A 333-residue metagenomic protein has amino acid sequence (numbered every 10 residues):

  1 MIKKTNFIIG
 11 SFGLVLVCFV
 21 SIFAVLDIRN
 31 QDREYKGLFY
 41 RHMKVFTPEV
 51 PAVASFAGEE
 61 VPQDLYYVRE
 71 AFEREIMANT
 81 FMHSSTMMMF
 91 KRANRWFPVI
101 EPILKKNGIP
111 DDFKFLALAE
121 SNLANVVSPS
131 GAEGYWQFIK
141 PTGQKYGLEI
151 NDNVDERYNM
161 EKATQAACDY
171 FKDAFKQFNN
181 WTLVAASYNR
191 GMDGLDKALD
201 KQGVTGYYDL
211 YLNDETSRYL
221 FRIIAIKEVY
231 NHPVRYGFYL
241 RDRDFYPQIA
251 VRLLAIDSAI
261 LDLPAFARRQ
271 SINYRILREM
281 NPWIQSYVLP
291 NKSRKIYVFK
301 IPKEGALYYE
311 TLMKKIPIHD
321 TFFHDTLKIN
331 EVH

Functional and structural regions predicted by a protein language model:
I2-G108: An acidic, Gly/Ser/Thr/Pro-rich helix-cap/linker signature
N79, H83-F90, I100-P102, L123-E133 (+5 more regions): Second-shell loop/turn segments in exported
I109-A124, V184-R190, L277-M280: Short, functionally critical alpha-helical segments immediately adjacent to catalytic or ligand/cofactor-binding
G131-D152, T164-A166, F171, L195-A198: Substrate-binding/active-site groove segments that recognize and process beta-1,4-linked N-acetyl-hexosamine
F171-A198: Catalytic and binding regions of secreted/periplasmic enzymes and modules that target cell-wall glycans
R241-S271, K295, T326-H333: Primarily a LysM-type cell-wall glycan-binding module
L263-N291: LysM (lysin motif) carbohydrate-binding repeats in extracellular/periplasmic proteins that recognize
M280-I318: Extracellular LysM carbohydrate-binding repeats and other cell-envelope/extracellular binding modules
